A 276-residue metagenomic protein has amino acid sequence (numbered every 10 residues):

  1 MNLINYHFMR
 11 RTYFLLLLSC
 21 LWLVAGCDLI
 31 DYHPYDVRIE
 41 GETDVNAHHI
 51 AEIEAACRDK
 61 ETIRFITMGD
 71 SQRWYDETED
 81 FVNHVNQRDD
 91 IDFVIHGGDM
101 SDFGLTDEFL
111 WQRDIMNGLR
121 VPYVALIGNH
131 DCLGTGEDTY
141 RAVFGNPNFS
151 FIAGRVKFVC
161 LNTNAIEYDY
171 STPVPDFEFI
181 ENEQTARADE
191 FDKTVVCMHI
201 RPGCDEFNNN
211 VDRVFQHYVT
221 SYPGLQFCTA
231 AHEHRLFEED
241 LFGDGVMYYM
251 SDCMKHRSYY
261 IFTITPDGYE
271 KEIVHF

Functional and structural regions predicted by a protein language model:
M1-C27: Sec-dependent bacterial lipoprotein signal peptides
C27-W111: N-terminal active-site segment of His-dependent metallophosphoesterases
D44, T106-D189, R213-F227, R235-I273: Extended active-site neighborhood of metal-dependent phosphoesterases/phosphodiesterases
D70, G98-D99, G128-N129, H199 (+1 more regions): Active-site glycine-centered loops adjacent to acidic/histidine catalytic or metal-binding residues that shape
S71-D76, M100-D107, C132-E137, D169-S171 (+1 more regions): Acidic-and-aromatic substrate-binding clefts and catalytic sites of carbohydrate-active enzymes
Q184-D205: Short acidic, glycine-rich surface-loop motifs adjacent to enzyme active sites
V196-P202, Q226-F237: Histidine-centered catalytic micro-motifs
